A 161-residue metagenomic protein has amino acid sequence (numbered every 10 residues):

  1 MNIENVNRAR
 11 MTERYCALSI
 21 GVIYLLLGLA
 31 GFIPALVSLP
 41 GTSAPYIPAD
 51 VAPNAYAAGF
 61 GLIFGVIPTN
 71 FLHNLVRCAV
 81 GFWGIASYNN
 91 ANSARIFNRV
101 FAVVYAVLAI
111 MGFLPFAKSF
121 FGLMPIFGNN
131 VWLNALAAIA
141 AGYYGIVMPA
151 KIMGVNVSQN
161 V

Functional and structural regions predicted by a protein language model:
N2-V161: Membrane-interface extramembranous regions
